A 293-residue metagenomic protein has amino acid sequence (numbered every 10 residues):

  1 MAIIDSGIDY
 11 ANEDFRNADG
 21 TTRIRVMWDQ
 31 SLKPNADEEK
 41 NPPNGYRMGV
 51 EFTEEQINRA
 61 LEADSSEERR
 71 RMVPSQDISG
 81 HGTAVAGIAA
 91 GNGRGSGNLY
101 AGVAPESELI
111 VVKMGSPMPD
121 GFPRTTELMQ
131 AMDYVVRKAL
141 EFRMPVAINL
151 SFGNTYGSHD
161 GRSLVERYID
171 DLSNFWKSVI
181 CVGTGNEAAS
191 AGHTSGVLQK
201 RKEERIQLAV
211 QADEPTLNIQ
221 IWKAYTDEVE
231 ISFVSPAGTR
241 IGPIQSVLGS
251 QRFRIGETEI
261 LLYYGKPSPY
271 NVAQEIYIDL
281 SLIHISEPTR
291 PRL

Functional and structural regions predicted by a protein language model:
M1-T126, R143, F175-K177, P215 (+1 more regions): Subtilisin-like serine protease catalytic core
G7-D9, G153-T155, G185-A189: Catalytic metal-binding/acid-base residues of hydrolase active sites
E13-R16, D120-P123, H159-R162, A191-G196 (+1 more regions): Short acidic, glycine/serine/threonine-rich loops at helix termini
V112-M114, M132-D160, G183-T184: Short acidic, glycine-rich surface-loop motifs adjacent to enzyme active sites
L128-A139, V165, N174: Hydrophobic, small-residue-rich alpha-helical packing segments that form membrane-like cores
C181-E257, L261: Polar, glycine-rich mid-to-C-terminal structural blocks that act as macromolecule-binding/assembly scaffolds
E259-L261, G265-D279: Aromatic sugar-binding surface patches on proteins that engage polysaccharides or sugar-phosphate polymers
I283-L293: Single conserved hydrophobic/aromatic residue that forms the stacking wall/gate of nucleotide- or nucleobase-binding
